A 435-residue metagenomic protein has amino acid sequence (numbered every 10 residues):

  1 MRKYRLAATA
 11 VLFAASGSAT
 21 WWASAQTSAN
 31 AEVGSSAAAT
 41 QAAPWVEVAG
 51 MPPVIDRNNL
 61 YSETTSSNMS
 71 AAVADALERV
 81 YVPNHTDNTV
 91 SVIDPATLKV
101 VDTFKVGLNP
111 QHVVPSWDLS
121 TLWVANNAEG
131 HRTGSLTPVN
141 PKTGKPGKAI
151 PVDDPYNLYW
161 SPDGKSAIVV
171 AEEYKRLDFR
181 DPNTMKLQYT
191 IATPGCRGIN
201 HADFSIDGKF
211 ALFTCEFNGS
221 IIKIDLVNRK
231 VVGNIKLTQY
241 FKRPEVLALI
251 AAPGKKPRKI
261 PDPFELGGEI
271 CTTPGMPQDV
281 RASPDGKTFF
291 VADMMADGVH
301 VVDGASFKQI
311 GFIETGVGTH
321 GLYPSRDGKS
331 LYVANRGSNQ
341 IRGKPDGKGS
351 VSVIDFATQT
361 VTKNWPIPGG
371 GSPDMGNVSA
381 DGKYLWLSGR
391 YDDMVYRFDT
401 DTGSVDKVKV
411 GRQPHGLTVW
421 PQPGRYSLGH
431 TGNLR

Functional and structural regions predicted by a protein language model:
R2-W22: Gram-negative bacterial Sec-dependent N-terminal signal peptides
A19, Q26-R435: Predominantly soluble domains enriched in secretory-pathway, periplasmic, or organellar proteins
